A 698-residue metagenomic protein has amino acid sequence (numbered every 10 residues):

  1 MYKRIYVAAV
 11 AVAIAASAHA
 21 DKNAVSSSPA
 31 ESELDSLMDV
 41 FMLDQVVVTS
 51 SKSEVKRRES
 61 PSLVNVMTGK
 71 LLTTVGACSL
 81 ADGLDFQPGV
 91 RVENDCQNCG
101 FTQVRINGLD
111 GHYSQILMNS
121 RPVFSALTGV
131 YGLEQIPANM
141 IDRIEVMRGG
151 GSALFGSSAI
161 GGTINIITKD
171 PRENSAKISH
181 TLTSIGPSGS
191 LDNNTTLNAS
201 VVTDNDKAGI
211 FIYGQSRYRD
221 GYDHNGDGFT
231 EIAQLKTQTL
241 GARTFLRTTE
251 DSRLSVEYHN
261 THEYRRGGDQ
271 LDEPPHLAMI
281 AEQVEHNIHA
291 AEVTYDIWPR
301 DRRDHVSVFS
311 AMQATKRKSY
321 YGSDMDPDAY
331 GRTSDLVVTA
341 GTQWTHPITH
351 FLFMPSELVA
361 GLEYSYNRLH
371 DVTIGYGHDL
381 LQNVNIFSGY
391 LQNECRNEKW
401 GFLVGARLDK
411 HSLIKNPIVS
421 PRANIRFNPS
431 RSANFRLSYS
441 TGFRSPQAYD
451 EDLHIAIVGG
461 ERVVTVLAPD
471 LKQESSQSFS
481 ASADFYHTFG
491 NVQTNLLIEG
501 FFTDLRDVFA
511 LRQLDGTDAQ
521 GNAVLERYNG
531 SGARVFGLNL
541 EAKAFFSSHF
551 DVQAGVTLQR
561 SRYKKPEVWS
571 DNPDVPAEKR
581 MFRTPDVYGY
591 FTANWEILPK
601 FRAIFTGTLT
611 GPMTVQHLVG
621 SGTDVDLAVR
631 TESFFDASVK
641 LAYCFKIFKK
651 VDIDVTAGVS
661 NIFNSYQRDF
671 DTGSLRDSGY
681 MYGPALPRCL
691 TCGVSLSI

Functional and structural regions predicted by a protein language model:
A81, D85-P122, D142: Extracytoplasmic beta-strand/coil segments of soluble accessory domains associated with Gram-negative outer-membrane
Q103-R105, R121-R148, K169, T195: Short acidic/polar hinge/loop motifs at secondary-structure boundaries that mediate gating or recognition
S125-L127, M140-D142, A153-G226, A233-L240 (+1 more regions): Outer-membrane beta-barrel translocator/receptor signature
T196-L197, S307-Y321, R436, D470-Y528 (+1 more regions): Membrane-embedded beta-barrel scaffold of Gram-negative outer-membrane proteins
R219-T239, F245-V306, M312-L336: Flexible loop and strand-edge segments within Gram-negative outer membrane beta-barrel domains
T249, F353-E357, E363, V372-D504 (+2 more regions): Structural signature of Gram-negative outer-membrane beta-barrels, strongest in the C-terminal barrel of TonB-dependent
K399, F501-D504, N522, E526-V619: Gram-negative outer-membrane beta-barrel transporters
R506, L609-L618, Y643-I698: C-terminal beta-signal and adjacent terminal beta-strands/loops of Gram-negative outer-membrane beta-barrel proteins
